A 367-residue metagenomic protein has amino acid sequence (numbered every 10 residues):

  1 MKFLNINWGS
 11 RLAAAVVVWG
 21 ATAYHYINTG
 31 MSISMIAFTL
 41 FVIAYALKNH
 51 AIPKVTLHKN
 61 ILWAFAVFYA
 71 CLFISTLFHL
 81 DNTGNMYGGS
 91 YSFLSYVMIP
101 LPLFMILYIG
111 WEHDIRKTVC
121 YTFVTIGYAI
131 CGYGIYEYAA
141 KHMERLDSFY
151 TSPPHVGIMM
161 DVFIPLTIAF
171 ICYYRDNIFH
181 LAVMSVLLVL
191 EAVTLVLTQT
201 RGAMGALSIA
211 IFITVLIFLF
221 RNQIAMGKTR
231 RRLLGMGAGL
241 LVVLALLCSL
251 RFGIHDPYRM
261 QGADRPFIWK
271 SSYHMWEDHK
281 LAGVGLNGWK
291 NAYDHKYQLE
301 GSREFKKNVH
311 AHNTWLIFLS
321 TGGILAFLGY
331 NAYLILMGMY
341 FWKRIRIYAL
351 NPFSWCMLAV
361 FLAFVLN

Functional and structural regions predicted by a protein language model:
M1-L77, G84-Y87, I109-Y121, F170-A182 (+3 more regions): Transmembrane signal-anchor hairpin modules in multi-pass inner-membrane enzymes, especially those that act on
A15-G20, F41-V42, F73, M98-M105 (+6 more regions): Alpha-helical transmembrane segments of multi-pass inner-membrane proteins
G20-T29, I317-G322, P352-N367: Membrane helix-loop boundary segments at the extracytoplasmic
I27-S34, S90-Y96, F149-F163, Q199-A203 (+2 more regions): Membrane-interface micro-motifs in multi-pass membrane enzymes
I61-F68, Y121-I130, S185-L188, G227-R251: Hydrophobic alpha-helical membrane-interfacial segments at the cytosolic entry of transmembrane helices
A192, Y273, E304-F341: A conserved mid-to-late transmembrane alpha helix and its immediate loop/hinge that forms the functional core
V193-L197, V215-A263, Y273-D278, L286: A membrane-periplasm/extracellular boundary helix in multi-pass inner-membrane enzymes that assemble envelope glycans
R259-K270, A282-G322: Long extracytoplasmic/lumenal interhelical loops at the membrane interface of multi-pass membrane proteins
